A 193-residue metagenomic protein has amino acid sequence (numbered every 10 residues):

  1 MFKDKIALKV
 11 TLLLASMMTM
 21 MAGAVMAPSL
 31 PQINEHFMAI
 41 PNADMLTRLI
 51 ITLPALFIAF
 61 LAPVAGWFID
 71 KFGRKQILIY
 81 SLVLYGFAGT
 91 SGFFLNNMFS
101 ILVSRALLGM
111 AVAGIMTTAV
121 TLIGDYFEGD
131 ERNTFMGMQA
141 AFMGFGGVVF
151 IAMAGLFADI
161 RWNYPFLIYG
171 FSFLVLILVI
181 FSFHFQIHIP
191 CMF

Functional and structural regions predicted by a protein language model:
A7-A39, A65: Extracytoplasmic
M20, A24, F93, G109-T117 (+1 more regions): Small-residue-rich segments within alpha-helical transmembrane domains of MFS-like 12-TM solute carriers
A24, A55-P63, G147-V148: Residue-level signature of mid-helix packing/kink "hotspots" within the transmembrane helices of 12-pass Major
L30-A59: Extracellular/periplasmic helix-loop-helix junction of adjacent transmembrane segments in MFS-like secondary
I33-N34, F68-I69, M153-D159: Interfacial helix-cap and linker-helix signal at transmembrane-aqueous boundaries of multi-pass secondary transporters
A59-F99: Conserved MFS/SLC helix-loop-helix module at the cytosolic interface between two early adjacent transmembrane helices
M98, S104-M143: Cytoplasmic helix-loop-helix junction between adjacent transmembrane helices in 12-TM secondary transporters
S100, M138-H184: Helix-loop-helix hairpin linking two adjacent transmembrane segments in secondary transporters
